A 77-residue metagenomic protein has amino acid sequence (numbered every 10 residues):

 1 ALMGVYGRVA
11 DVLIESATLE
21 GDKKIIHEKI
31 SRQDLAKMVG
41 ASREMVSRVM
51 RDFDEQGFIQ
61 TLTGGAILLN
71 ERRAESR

Functional and structural regions predicted by a protein language model:
V5-R8, V12, S16-R77: Phosphate-/nucleic-acid-contacting segments
